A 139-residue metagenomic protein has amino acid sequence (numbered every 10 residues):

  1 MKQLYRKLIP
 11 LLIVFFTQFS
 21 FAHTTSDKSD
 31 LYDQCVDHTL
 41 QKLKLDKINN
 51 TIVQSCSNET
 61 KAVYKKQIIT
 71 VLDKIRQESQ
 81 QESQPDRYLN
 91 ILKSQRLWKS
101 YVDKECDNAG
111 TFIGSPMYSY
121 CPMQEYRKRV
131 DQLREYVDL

Functional and structural regions predicted by a protein language model:
M1-I9: Bacterial N-terminal signal peptides that target proteins for export
L11-L12, R134: Intrinsically disordered, low-complexity segments enriched in polar/charged small residues
F15-F19: N-terminal signal peptide c-region/cleavage motif recognized by signal peptidases
F21-L139: N-terminal alpha-helical modules
